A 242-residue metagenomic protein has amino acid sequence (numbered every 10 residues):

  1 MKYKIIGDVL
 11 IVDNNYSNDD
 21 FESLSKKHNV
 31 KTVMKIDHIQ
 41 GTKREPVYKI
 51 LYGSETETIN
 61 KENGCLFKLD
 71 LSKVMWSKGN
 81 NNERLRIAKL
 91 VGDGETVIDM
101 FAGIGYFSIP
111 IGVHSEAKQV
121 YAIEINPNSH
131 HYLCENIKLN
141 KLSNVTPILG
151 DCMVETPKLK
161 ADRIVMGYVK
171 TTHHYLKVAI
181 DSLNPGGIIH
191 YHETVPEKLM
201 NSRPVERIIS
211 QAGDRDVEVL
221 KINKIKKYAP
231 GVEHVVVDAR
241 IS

Functional and structural regions predicted by a protein language model:
M1-S242: SAM-dependent transferase fold signal centered on methyltransferase-like domains, encompassing both Class I
